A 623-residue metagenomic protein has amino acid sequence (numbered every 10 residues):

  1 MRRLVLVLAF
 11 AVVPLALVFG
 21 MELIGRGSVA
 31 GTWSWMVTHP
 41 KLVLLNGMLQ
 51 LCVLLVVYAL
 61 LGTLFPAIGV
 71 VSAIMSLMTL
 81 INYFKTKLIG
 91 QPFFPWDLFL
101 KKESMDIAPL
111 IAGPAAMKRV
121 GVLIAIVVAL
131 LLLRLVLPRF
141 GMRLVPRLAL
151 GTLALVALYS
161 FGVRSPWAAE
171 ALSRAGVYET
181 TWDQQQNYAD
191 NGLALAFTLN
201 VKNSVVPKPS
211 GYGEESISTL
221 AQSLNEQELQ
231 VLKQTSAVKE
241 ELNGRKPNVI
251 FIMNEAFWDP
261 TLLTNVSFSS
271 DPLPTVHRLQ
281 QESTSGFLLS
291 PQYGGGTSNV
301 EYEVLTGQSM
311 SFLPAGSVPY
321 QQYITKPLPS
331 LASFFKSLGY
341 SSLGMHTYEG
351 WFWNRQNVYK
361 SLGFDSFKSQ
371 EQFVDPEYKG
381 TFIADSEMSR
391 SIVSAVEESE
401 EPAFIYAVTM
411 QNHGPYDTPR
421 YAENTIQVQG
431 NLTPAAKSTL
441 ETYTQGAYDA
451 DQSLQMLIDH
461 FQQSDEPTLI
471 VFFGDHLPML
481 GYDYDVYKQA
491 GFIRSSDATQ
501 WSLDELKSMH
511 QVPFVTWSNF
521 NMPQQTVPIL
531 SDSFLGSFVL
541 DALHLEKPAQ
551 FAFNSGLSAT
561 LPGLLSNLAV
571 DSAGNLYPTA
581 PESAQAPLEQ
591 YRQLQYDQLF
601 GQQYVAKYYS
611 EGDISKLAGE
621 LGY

Functional and structural regions predicted by a protein language model:
M1-N187: Transmembrane and membrane-interface helices of multi-pass, inner-membrane envelope-modifying transferases
F84, I111-K118, L131, R139 (+6 more regions): Short secondary-structure junctions and interdomain/linker hinges
I89, Q184, Y188-L193, G294-G295 (+1 more regions): Membrane-interface micro-motifs in multi-pass membrane enzymes
L98-K101, D190-A194, E214, L273 (+2 more regions): Alpha-helix initiation and N-capping motif
D106-L123, N191, F197, T439-G446 (+1 more regions): Membrane-interface transmembrane-helix boundary segments in multi-pass integral membrane proteins
G162-F251: Membrane-interface segments at or immediately adjacent to transmembrane helices that form the boundary between
K233-N243, N254, D259-Y623: Solvent-exposed soluble domains appended to multi-pass membrane proteins
